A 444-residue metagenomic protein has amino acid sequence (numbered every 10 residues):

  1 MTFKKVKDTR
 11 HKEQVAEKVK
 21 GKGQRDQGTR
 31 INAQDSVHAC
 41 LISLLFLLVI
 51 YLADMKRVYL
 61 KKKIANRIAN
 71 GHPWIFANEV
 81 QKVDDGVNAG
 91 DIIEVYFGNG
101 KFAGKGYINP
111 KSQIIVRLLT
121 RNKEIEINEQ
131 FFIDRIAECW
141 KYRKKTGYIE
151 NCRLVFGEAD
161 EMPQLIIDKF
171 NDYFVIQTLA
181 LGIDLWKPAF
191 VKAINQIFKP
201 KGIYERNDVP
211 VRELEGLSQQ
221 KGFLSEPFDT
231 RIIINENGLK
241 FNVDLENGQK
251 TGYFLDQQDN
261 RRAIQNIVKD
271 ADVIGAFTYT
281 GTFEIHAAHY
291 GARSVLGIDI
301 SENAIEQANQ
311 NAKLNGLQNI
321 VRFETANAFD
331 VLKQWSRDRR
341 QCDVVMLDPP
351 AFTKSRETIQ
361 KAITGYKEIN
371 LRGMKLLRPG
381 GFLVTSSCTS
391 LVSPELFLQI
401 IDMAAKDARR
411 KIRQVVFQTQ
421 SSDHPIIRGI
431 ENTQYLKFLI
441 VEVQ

Functional and structural regions predicted by a protein language model:
L52-K169: Non-catalytic accessory regions of SAM-dependent methyltransferases
G157-M162, I166-D168, D184-F254, R262: Non-catalytic substrate-recognition/targeting regions of SAM-dependent transferases
D270-F277: Conserved class I S-adenosyl-L-methionine
T280-A292: Conserved SAM-binding loop of SAM-dependent methyltransferases across substrates and taxa, primarily the Class I
S294-D299: Conserved SAM-binding motif I beta-strand of class I
E306-Q341: S-adenosyl-L-methionine
C342-R372: Mobile active-site "lid"/loop adjacent to the S-adenosyl-L-methionine
E368, F382-Q444: C-terminal catalytic and target-recognition region of SAM-dependent MTase-like enzymes, primarily methyltransferases
